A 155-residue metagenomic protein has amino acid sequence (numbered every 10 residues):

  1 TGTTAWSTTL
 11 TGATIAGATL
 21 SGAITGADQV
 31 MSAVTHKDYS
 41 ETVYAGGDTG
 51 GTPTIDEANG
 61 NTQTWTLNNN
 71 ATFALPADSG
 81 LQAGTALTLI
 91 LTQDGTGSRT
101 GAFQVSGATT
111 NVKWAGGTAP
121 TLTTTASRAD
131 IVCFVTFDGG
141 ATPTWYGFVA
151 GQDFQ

Functional and structural regions predicted by a protein language model:
T1-G12, T49-G51, T66-Q155: Acidic, glycine/polar-enriched metal-coordinating patches/loops that mediate binding to polyanionic ligands
T1-N59: Intrinsic low-complexity, repeat-rich intrinsically disordered segments enriched in small/flexible residues
N59-W65: Short carbohydrate-recognition loop motifs
